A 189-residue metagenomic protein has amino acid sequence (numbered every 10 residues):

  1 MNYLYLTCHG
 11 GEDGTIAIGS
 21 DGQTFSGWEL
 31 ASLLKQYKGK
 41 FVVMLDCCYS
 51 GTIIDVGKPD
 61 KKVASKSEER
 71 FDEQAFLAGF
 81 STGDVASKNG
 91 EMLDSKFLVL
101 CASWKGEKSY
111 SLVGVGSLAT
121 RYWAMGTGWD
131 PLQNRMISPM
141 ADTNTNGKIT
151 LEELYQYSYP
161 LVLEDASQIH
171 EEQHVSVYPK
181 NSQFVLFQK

Functional and structural regions predicted by a protein language model:
M1-K189: Cysteine endopeptidase catalytic domains of the caspase/legumain-like
